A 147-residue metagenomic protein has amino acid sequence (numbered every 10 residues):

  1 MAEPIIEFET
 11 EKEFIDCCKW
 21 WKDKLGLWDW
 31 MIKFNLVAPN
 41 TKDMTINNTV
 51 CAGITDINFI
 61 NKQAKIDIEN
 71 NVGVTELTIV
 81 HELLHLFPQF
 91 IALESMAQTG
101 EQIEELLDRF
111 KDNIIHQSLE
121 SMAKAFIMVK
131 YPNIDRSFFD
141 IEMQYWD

Functional and structural regions predicted by a protein language model:
M1-A2, V80: Polar low-complexity intrinsically disordered regions
A2-V74, F90-D147: Metalloprotease/metallohydrolase-associated module, dominated by Zn2+-dependent proteases
L77-F90: Active-site recognition of the HExxH zinc-binding catalytic motif
